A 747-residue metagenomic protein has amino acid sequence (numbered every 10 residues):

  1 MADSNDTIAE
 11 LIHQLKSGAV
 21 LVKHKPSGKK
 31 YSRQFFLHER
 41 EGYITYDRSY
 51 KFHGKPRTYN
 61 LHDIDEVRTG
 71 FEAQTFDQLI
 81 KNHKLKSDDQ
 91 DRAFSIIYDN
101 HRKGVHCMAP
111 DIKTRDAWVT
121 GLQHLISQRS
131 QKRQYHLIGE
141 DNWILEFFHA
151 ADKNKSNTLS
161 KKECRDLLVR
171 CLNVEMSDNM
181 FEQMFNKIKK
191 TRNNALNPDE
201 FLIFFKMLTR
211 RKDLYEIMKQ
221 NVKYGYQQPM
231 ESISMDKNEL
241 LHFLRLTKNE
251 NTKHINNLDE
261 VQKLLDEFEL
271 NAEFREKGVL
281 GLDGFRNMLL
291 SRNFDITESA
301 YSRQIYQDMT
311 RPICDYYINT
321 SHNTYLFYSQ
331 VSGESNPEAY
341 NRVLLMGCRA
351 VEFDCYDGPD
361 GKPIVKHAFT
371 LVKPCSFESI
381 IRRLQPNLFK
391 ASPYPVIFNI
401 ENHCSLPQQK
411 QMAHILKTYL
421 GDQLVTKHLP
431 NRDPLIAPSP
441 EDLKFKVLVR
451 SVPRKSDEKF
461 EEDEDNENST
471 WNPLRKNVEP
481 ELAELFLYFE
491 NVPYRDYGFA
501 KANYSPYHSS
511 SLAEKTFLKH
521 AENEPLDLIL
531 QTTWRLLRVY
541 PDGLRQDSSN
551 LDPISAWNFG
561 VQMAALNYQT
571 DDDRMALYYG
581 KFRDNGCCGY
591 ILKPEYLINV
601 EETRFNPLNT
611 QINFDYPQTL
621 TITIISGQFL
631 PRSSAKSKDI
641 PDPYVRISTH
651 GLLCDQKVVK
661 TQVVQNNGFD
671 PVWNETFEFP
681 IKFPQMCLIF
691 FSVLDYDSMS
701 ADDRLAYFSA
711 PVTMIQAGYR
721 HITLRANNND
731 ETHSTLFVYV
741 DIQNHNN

Functional and structural regions predicted by a protein language model:
M1-K29, R33-G42, Q307-T310, N319 (+2 more regions): Disordered, polybasic Ser/Thr-rich segments at the N-terminal boundary of pleckstrin homology
N5-E72, W118, S637, P643-V645: Polybasic phosphoinositide-binding surfaces of eukaryotic membrane-targeting domains
K30-Q34, T69-R129, Y135: Canonical pleckstrin homology
A93, Y215, T619, L688-F690: Short, conserved beta-strand segments of beta-strand-rich sandwich/propeller modules, principally
R133-F147, K155, E163, L167-L168 (+5 more regions): Long, acidic (Asp/Glu-rich), low-complexity accessory segments flanking structured domains
L406, H414-L420, L424-T426, M575-G580 (+3 more regions): C2-type phospholipid-binding modules
V658-N667: Solvent-exposed serine/threonine-rich low-complexity stretches and specific carbohydrate-binding patches
P671-K682: Exposed aromatic-hydrophobic patches
